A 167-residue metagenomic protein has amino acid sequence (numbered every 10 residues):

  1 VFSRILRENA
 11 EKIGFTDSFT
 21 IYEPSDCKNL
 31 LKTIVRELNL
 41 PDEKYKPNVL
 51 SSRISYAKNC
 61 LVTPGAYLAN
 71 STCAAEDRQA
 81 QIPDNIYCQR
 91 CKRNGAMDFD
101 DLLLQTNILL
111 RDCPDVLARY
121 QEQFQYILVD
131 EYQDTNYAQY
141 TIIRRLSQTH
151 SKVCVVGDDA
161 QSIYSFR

Functional and structural regions predicted by a protein language model:
V1-Y126, H150-S151, I163: A basic/glycine-biased coupling hinge at the interface between accessory DNA-binding modules
V129, Q133-R167: Conserved helicase motor core of SF1/SF2 NTP-dependent helicases
